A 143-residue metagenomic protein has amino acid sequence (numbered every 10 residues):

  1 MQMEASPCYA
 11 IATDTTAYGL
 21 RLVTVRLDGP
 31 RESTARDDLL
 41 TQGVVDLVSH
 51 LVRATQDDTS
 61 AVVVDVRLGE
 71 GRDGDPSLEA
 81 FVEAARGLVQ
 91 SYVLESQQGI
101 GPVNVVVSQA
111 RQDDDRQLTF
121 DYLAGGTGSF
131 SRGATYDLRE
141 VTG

Functional and structural regions predicted by a protein language model:
Q2-N104, T119-F120: Rossmann-like short-chain dehydrogenase/reductase
Q42-V45, E83, Q97-G143: C-terminal helical subdomain
